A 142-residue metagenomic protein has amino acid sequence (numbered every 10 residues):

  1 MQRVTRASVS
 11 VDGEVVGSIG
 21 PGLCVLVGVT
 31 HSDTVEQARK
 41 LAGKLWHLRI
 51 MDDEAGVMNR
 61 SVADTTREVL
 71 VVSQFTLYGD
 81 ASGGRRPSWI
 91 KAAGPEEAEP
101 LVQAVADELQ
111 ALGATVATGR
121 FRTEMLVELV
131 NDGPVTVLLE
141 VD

Functional and structural regions predicted by a protein language model:
M1-T115, G119-R122, D132-L138, D142: Short Lys/Arg-rich amphipathic alpha-helical segments
